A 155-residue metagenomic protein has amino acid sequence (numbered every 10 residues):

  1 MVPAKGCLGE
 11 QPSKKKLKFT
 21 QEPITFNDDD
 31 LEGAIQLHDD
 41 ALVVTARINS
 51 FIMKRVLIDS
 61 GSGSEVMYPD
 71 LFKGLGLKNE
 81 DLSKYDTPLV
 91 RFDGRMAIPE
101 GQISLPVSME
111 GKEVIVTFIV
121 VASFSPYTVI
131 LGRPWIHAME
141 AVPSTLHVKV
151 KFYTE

Functional and structural regions predicted by a protein language model:
M1-E155: Short linear "hotspot" motifs
